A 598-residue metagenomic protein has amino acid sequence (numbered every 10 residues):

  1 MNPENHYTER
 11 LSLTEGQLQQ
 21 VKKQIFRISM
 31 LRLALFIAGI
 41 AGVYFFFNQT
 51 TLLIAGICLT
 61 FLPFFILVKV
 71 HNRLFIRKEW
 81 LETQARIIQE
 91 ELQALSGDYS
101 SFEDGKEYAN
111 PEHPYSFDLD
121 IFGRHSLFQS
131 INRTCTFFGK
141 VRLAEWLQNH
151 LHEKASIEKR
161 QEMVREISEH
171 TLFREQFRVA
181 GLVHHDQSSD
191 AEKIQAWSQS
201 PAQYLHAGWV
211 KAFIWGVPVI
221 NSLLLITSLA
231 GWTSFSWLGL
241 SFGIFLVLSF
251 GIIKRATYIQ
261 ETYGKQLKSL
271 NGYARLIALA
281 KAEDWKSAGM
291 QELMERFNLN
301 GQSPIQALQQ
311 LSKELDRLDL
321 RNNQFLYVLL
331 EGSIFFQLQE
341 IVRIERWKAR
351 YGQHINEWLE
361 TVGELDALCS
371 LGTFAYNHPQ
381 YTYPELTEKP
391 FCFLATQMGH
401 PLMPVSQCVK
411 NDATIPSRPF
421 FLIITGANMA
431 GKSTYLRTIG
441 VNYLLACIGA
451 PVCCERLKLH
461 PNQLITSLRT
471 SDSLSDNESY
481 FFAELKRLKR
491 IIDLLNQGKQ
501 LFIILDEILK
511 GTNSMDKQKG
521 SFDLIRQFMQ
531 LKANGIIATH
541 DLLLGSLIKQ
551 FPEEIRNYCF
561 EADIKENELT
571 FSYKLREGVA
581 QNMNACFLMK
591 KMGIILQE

Functional and structural regions predicted by a protein language model:
M1-A427, T434-L464, K486-R487: Alpha-helical coupling/stalk and coiled-coil linker elements that connect catalytic or binding modules and transmit
V68, L371, N377-E598: ATPase nucleotide-binding head domains, primarily ABC-like/P-loop NTPase cores
